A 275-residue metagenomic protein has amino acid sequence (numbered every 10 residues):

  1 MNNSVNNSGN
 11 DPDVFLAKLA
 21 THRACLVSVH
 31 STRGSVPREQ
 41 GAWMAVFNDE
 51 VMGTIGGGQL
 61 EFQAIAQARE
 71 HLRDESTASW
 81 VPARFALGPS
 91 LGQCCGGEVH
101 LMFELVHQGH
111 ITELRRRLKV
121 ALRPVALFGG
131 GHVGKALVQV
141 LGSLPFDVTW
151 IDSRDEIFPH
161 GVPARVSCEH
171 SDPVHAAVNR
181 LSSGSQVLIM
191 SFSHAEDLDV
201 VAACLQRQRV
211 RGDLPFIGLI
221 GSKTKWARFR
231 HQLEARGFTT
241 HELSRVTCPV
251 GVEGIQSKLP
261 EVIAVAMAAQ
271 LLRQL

Functional and structural regions predicted by a protein language model:
M1-E169, N179, G184-Q186, R228-E234 (+1 more regions): Segments forming oxygen-rich coordination pockets for charged ligands
S4-N6, R73-W80, Q206-P215, E253-K258: Intrinsically disordered, low-complexity coil segments
G53, G57, I189-S193, G218 (+2 more regions): Glycine- and other small-residue-rich loops at beta-strand/loop junctions that grip anionic moieties
G131-H132, A195, T224: Residue-level detector of alpha-helix initiation sites
I151, Q186, M190, A202-Q232: ADP-ribose/adenylate-binding Rossmann-like module
P173-A177: Short acidic active-site motifs
A195-E196, A202: Cytosolic regulatory regions of ion transport systems
I220-L275: Adenosine-phosphate binding glycine-rich loop
